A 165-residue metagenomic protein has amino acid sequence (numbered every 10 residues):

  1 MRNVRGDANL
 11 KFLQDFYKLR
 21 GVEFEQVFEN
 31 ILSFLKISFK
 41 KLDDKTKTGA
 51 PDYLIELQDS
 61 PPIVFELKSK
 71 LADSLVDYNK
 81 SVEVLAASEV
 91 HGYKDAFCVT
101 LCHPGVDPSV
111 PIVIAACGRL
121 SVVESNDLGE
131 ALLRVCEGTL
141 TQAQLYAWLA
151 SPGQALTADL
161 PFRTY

Functional and structural regions predicted by a protein language model:
M1-L10: Feature for intrinsically disordered/low-complexity regulatory segments and propeptides
K11-Y165: Catalytic core segments in nucleotide and nucleic-acid processing enzymes
